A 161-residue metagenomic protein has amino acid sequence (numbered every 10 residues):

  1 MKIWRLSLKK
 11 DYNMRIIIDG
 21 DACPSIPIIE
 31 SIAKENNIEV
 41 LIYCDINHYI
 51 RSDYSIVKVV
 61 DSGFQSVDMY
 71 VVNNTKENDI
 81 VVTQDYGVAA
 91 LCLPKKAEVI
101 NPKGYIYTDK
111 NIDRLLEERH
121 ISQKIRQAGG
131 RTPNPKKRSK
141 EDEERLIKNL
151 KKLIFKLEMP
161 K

Functional and structural regions predicted by a protein language model:
K10-K161: Nuclease catalytic cores that cleave nucleic-acid phosphodiester bonds, predominantly acidic two-metal-ion
